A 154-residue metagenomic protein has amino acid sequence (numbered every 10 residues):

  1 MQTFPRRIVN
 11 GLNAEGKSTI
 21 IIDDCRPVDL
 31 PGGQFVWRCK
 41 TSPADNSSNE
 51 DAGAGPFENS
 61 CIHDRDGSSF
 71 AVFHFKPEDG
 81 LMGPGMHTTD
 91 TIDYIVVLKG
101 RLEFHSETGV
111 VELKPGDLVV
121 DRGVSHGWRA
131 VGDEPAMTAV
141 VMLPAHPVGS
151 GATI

Functional and structural regions predicted by a protein language model:
M1-E50: N-terminal leader/capping segments at the start of a protein or of a new domain
I8, N13, S18-I21, V131-I154: Double-stranded beta-helix
C25-P27, D51-P56, S68-T89, R122-S125 (+1 more regions): Conserved short histidine dyad/triad with adjacent acidic residue
S60-D64: Surface-exposed, low-complexity/disordered Ser/Thr/Gly/Pro/Asn-rich loops and linkers
D90-E107: Glycine- and acidic-residue-biased ligand/ion/polar-headgroup-sensing regions
E107-V124: Short acidic-glycine-tyrosine-enriched beta hairpin
L113, W128-V131: Short, Lys/Arg- and Gly-enriched loop/turn segments at beta-strand edges
